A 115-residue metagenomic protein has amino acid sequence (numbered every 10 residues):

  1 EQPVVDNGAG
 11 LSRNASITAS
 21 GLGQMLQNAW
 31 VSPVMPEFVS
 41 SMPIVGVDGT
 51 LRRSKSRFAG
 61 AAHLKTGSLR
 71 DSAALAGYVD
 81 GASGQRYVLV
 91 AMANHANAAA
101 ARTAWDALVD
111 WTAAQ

Functional and structural regions predicted by a protein language model:
E1-Q115: Small-residue-rich helix-loop
